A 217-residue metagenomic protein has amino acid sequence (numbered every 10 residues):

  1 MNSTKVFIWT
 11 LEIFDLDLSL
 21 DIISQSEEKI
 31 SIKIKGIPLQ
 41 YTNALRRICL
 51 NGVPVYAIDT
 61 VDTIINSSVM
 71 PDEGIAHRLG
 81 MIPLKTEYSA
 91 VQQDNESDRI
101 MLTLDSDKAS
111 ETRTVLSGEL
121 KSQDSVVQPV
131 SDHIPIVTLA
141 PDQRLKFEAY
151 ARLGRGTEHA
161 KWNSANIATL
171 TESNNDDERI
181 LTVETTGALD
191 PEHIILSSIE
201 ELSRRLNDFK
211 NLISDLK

Functional and structural regions predicted by a protein language model:
N2-K217: Protein-protein interaction/assembly regions in multi-subunit complexes
